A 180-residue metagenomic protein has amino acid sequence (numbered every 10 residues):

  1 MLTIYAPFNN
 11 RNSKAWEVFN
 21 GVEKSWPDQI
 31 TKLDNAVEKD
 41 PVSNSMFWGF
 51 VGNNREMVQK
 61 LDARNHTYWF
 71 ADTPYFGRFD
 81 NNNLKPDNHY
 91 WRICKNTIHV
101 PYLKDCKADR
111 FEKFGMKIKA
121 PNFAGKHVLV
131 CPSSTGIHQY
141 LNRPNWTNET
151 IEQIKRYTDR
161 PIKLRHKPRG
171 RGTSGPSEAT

Functional and structural regions predicted by a protein language model:
M1-F50, G136-I137, G170: N-terminal pre-catalytic "stem/leader" segment of glycosyltransferase-like enzymes
M1-T3, K126-L129, P161: Residues that mark the start of a beta-strand
A6-N10, T147-T180: Catalytic donor nucleotide-activated moiety binding site of glycosyltransferases and closely related
S13-K14, N53-M57, F76-D80, G136-Y140 (+1 more regions): Short catalytic/ligand-binding loop motif for oxyanion handling, primarily in non-cytosolic enzymes, centered on
A15-K24, N54-R55, R143-Q153: Well-ordered, non-membrane alpha-helical segments in soluble/globular domains
Q29-L84: Extended catalytic core of nucleotide-activated donor transferases of GT-like folds
E38, S43-S45, M116-W146, Y157 (+1 more regions): Nucleotide-activated sugar donor-binding and catalytic core shared by glycosyltransferases and related lipid-linked
Y68-V128, P132-R143: A nucleotide-sugar donor-handling region in carbohydrate enzymes
